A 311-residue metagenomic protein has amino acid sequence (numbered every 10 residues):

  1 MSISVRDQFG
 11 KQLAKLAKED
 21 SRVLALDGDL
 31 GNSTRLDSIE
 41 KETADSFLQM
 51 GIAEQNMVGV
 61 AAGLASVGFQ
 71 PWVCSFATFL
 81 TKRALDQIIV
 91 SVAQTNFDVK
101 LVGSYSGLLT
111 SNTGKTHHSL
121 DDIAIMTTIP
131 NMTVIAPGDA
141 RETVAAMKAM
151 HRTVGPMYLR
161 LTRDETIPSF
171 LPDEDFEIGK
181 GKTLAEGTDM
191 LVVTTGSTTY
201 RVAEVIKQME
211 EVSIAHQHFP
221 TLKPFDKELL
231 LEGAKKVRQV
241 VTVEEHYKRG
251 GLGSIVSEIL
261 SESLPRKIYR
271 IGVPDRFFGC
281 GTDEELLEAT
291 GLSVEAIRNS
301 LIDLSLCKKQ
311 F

Functional and structural regions predicted by a protein language model:
M1-R160, E165, D175: Thiamine diphosphate
R6-D7, E19-R22, L30-D37, K41 (+2 more regions): Thiamine diphosphate
